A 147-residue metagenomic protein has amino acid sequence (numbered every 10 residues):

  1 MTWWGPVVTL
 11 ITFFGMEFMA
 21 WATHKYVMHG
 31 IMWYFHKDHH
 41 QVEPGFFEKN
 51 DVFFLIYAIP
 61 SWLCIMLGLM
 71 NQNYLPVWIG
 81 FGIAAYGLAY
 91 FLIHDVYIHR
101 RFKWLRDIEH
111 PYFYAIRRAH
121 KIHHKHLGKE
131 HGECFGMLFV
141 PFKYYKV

Functional and structural regions predicted by a protein language model:
T2-W3, G15, G30-F53, L67-P76 (+1 more regions): Cytosolic/stromal cytosol-facing helical appendages immediately following the last transmembrane segment
W4-T23: N-terminal signal-anchor transmembrane alpha helix
P6-L10, L55, I79-G80: Hydrophobic alpha-helical transmembrane segments
A20, H24, F47-A58: Short, charge-rich amphipathic segments
A22-T23, I83, D107: A general structural-boundary detector
F54-I65, A84: Hydrophobic alpha-helical transmembrane segments of multi-pass integral membrane proteins
